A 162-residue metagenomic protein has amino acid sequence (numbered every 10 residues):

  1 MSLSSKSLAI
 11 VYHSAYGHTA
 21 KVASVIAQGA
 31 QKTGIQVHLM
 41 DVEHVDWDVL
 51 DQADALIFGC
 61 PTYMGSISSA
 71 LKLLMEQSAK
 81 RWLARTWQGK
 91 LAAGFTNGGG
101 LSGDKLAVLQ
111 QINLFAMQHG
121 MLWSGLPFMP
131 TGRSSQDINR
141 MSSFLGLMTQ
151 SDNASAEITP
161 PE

Functional and structural regions predicted by a protein language model:
M1-W87, Q136, N153-P161: N-terminal beta1-alpha1-beta2 submodule of the flavodoxin-like/Rossmannoid cofactor-binding fold
H18, C60, S66, G99 (+3 more regions): Gly/Ser/Thr-rich helix-start
L56, E76-A79, L83, G100 (+2 more regions): Alpha-helix boundary/capping detector
M75, G89, L126-P127, M148: Short, intrinsically disordered/low-complexity patches at protein termini and at juxtamembrane boundaries
L91-M141: Short, glycine-/small-residue-rich phosphate/pyrophosphate-handling segment
F95-N97, S151-S155: Short, local alpha-helical segments
M141-Q150: Mobile gating loops/cap/lid regions near enzyme active sites that modulate substrate access
